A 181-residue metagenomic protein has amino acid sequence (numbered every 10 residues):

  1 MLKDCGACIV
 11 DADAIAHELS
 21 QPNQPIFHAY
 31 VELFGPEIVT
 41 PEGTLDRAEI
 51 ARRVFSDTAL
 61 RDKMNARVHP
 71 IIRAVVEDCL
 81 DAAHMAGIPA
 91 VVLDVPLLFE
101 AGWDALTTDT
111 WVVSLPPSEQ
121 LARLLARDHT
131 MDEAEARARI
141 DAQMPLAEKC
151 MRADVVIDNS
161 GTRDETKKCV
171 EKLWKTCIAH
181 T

Functional and structural regions predicted by a protein language model:
M1-V10: A conserved segment at the C-terminal end of the G1
I9, D109-V112, V156-I157: Short, well-ordered beta-strand core segments
A14-H17, P116-E119, A138-R139, R163: Short, acidic/turn-prone active-site loops that include or flank metal/cofactor- and phosphate-binding residues
A14-P89: ATP-dependent small-molecule kinase phosphotransfer cores that center on conserved nucleotide phosphate-binding segments
L45, R67-V68, L115-P116, D141-M144 (+1 more regions): Short beta->alpha linker loops
M64, V92, I157: Residue-level signature of catalytic and energy-coupling elements of molecular machines, predominantly ATP/GTP-dependent
V76, D104-L106, R127-H180: Small-molecule kinase domains that catalyze NTP-dependent phosphoryl transfer to phosphate-bearing small molecules
E77-A126: ATP-dependent NMP and nucleoside kinases share a basic, alpha-helical "lid"
